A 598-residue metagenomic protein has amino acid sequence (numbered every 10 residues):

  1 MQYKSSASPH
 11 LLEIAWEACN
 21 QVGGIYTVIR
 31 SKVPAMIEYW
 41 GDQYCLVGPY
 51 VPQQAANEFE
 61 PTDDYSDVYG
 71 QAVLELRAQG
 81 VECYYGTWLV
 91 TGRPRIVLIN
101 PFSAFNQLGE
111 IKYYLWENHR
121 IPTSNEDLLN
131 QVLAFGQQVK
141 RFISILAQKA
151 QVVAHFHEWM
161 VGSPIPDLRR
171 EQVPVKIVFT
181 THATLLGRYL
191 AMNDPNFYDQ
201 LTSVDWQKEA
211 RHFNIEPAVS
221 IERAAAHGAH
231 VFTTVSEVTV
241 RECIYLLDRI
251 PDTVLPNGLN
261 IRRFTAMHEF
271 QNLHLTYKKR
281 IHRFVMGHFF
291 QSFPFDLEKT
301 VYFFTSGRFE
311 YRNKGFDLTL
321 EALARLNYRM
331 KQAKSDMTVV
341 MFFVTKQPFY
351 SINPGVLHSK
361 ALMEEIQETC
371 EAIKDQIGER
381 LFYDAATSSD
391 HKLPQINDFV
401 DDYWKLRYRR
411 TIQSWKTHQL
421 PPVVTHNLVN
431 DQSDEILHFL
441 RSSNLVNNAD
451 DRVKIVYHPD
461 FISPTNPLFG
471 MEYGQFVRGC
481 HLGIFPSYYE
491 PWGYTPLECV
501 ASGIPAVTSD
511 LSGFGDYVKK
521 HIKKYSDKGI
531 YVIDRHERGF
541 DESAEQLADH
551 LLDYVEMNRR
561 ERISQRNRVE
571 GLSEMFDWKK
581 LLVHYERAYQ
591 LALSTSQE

Functional and structural regions predicted by a protein language model:
M1-E598: Catalytic cores of nucleotide-sugar-dependent glycosyltransferases that transfer UDP/GDP/TDP-activated
